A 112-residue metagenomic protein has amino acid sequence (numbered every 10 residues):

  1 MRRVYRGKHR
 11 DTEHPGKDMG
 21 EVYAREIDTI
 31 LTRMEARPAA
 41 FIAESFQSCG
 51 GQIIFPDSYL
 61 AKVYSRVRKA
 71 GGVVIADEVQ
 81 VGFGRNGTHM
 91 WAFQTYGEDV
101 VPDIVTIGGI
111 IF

Functional and structural regions predicted by a protein language model:
M1-F112: Conserved N-terminal phosphate-binding loop of PLP-dependent enzymes in the Aspartate aminotransferase
